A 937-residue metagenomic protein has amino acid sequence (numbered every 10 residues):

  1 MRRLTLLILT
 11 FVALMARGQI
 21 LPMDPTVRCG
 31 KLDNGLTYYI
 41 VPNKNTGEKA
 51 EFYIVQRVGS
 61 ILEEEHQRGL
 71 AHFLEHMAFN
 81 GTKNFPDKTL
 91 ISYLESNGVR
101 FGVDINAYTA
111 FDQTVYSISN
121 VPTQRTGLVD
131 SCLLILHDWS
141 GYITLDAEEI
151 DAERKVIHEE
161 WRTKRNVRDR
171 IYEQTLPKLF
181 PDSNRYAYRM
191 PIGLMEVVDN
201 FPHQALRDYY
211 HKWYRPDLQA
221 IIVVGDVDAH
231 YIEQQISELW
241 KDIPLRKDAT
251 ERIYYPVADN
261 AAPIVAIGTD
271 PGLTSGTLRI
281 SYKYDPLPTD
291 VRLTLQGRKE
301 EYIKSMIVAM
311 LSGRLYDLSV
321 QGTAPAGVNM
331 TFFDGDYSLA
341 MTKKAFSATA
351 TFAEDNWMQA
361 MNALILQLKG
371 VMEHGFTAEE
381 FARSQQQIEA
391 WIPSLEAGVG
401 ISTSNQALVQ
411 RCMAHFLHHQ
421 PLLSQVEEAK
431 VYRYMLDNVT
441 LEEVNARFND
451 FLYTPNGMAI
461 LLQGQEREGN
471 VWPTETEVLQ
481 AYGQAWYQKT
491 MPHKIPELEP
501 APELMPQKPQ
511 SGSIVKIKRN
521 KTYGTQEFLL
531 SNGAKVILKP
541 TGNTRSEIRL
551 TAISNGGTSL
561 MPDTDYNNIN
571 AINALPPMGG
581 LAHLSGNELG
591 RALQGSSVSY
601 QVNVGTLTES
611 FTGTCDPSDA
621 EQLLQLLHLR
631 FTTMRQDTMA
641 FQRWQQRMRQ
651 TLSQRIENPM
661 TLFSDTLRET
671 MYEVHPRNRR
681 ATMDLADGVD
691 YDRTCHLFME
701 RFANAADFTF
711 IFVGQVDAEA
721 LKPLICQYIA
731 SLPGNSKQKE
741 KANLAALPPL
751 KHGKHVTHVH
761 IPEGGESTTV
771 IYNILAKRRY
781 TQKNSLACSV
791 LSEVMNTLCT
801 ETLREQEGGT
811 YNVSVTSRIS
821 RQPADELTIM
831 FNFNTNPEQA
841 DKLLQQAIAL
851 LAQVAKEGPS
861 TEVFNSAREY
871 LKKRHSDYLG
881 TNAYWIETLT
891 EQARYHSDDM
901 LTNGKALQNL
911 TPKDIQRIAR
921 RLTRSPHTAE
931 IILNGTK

Functional and structural regions predicted by a protein language model:
R2-I8: Sec-dependent signal peptide recognition, specifically the positively charged N-region followed immediately by
L9-R17: Hydrophobic h-region of N-terminal signal peptides that target proteins for export in Gram-negative bacteria
G18-I40, D228-S312, Y316, V320-A324 (+12 more regions): Proteolytic maturation boundary segments
V41, T46-E63, L70-A71, K88-D138 (+14 more regions): M16 family metallopeptidases and their MPP-like homologs
M77-P86, G579-L581: Catalytic Zn2+-binding segment of zinc metalloproteases
R154-A205, Y209-P216, I222-V224, A229-I236 (+2 more regions): Hydrophobic, small-residue-rich alpha-helical packing segments that form membrane-like cores
Y214, F702-A703: Flexible, low-complexity linker/tail segments at the boundary of structured domains
